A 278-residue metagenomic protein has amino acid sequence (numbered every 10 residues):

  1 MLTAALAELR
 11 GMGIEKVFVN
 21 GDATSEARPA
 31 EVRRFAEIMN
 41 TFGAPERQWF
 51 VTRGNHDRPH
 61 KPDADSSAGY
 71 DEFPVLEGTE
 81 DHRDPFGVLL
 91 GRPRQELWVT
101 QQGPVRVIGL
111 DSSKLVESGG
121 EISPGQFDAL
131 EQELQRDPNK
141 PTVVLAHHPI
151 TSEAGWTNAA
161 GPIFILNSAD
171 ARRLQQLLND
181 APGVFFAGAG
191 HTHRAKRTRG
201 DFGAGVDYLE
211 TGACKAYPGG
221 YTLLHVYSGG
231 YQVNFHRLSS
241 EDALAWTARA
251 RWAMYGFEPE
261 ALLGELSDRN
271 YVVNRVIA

Functional and structural regions predicted by a protein language model:
M1-P29: N-terminal active-site segment of His-dependent metallophosphoesterases
A7-K16, Q101, R106-I108, E117-D207 (+1 more regions): His/acidic metal-ligating clusters that form di-metal
G21-D22, G54-N55, H147, G190-H191: Active-site glycine-centered loops adjacent to acidic/histidine catalytic or metal-binding residues that shape
S25-R28, R58-P62, V116-S118, T151-A154 (+3 more regions): Short catalytic/ligand-binding loop motif for oxyanion handling, primarily in non-cytosolic enzymes, centered on
P29, R33-R136, I165, A169 (+4 more regions): Extended active-site neighborhood of metal-dependent phosphoesterases/phosphodiesterases
G183-F186, G190-D242: Active-site/pore-lining binding-face segments in mid-to-C-terminal subdomains
Y227-A278: A short C-terminal boundary segment appended to hydrolase-like catalytic domains
